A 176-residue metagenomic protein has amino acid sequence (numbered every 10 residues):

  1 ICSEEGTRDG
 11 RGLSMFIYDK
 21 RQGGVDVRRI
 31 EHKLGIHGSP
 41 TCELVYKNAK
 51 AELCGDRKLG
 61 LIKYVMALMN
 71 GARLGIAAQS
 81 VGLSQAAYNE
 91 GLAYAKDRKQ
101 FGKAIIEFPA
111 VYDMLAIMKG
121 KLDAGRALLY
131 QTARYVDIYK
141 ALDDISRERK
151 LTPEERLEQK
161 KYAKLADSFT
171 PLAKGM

Functional and structural regions predicted by a protein language model:
I1-V25: A short core secondary-structure module
T7, K33-P40: Short Gly/Pro-enriched turn/cap motifs at secondary-structure boundaries
D9-S14, Y46-A49, L74-A78: Short C-terminal domain-edge/linker segments immediately following a structured domain
M15, I30-K33: Gly/Lys-enriched N-terminal cap/neck module of very large, oligomeric protein machines
D19-R28, P40-A72, N89-E107: A glycine-rich, basic-preceded beta-loop-alpha segment at the flavin cofactor/substrate interface of flavin-utilizing
V45, N70-M176: Alpha-helical interface subdomain recognition
